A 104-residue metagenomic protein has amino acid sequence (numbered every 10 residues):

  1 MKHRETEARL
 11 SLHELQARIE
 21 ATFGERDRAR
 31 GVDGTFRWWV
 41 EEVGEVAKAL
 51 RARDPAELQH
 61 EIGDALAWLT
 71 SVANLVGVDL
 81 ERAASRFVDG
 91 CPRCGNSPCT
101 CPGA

Functional and structural regions predicted by a protein language model:
M1-I62, L66-A104: Flexible "arm" and connector segments at domain edges
